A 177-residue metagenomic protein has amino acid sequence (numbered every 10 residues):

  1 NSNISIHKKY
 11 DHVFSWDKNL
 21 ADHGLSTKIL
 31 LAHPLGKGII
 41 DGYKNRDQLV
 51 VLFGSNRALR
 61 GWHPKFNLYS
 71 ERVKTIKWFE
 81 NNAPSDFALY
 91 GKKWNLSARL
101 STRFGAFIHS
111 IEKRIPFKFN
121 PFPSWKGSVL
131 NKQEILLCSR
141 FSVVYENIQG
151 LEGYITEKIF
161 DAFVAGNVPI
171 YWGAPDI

Functional and structural regions predicted by a protein language model:
N1-I177: Nucleotide-sugar donor-binding catalytic core of glycosyltransferases
